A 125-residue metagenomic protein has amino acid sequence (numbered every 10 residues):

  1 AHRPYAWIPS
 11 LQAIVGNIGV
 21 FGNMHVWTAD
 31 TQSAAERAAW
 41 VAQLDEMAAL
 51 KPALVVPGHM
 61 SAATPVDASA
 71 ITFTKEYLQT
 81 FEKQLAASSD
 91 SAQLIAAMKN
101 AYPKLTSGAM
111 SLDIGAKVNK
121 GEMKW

Functional and structural regions predicted by a protein language model:
A1-A38, A42-D45: Catalytic core of the metallo-beta-lactamase
A1-Y5, Q84, G121-W125: Short N-terminal signal/transit or membrane-insertion segments and the immediately adjacent low-complexity/disordered
W7, A13, A38-Q93, A97: Divalent-metal (often Zn2+) His-rich catalytic cores of metallo-beta-lactamase-fold enzymes
G22, A29-T31, I71, A101 (+2 more regions): Generic preference for flexible, low-structure residues
V26, E36, Y77, A97-A101 (+1 more regions): Generic hydrophobic, helix-prone segments enriched in Leu/Val/Ile
A87-W125: C-terminal regulatory/interaction regions
